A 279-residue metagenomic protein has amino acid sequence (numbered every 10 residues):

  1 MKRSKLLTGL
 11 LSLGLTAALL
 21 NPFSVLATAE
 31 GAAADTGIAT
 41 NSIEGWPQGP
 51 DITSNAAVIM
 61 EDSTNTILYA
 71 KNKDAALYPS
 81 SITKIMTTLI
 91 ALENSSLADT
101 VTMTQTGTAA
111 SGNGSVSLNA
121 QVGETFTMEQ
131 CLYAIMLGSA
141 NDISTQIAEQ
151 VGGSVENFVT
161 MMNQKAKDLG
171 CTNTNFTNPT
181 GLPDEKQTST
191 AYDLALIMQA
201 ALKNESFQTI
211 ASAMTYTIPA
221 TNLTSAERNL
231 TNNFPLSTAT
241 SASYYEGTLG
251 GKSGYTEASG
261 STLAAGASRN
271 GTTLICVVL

Functional and structural regions predicted by a protein language model:
M1-R3, K71, A226: Intrinsically disordered, low-complexity sequence elements enriched in Ser/Thr/Gly/Pro
K2-A27: Sec-dependent N-terminal signal peptides of Gram-positive bacterial secreted proteins and lipoproteins
R3-L6, I85, R269: Hydrophobic alpha-helical segments, especially transmembrane helices and their immediate juxtamembrane helical caps
T16, Y78, T248-G251: Hydrophobic/aromatic side chains embedded in well-ordered alpha-helices
P22-Y192, L196-E205: Active-site-adjacent loops and short helices of periplasmic peptidoglycan-processing enzymes
C171-N175, P183-L279: Domain-terminus/edge residues, biased toward the C-terminal soluble/receptor-binding domains of extracytoplasmic
